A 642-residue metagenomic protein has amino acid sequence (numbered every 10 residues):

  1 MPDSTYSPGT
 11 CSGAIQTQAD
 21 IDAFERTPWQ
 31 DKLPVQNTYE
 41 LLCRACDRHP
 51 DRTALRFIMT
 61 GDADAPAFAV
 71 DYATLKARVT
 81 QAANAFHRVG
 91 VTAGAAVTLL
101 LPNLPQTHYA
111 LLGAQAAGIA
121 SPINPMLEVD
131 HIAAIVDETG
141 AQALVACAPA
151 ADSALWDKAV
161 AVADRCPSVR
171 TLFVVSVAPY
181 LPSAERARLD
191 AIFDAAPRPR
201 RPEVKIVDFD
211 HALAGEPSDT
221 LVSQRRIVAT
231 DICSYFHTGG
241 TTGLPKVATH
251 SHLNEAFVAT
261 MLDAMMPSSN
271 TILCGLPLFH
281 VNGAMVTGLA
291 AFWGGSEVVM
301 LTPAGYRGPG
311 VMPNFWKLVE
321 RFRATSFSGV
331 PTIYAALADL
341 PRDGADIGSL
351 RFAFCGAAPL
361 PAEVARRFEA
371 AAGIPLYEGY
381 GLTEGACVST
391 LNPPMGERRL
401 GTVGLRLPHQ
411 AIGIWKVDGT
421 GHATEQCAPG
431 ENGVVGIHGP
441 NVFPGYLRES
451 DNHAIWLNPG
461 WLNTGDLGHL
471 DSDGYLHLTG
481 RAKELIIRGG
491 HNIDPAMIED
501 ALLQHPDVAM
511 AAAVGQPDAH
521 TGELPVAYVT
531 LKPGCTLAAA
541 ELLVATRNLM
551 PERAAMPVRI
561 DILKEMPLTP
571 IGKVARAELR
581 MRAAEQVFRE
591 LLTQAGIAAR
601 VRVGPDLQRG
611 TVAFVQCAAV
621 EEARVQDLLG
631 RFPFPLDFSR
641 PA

Functional and structural regions predicted by a protein language model:
P2-S7, I119-F209, L636-R640: Structural core segment of the AMP-binding/adenylate-forming
P34, D51-L104, H108-L111, E128-A133 (+2 more regions): Conserved AMP-binding/adenylate-forming core of the ANL superfamily
V35, P50-T53, P179, E185-A187 (+3 more regions): Conserved pre-ATP/AMP-binding loop-to-beta segment of ANL
F68-A73, Q224-R226, C233-F257: Conserved AMP-binding A3 loop
K76-Q81, D210-T220, A229, A248-S269 (+2 more regions): Conserved structural elements of the adenylate-forming
L127-I135, L144-P149, E320, F327 (+8 more regions): AMP-binding/adenylate-forming catalytic core of the ANL superfamily
A256-C274, F279-T325, L340: Conserved AMP-binding/adenylation subdomain of ANL enzymes
L301, R351-G356, L360-G379, T383-L476 (+2 more regions): Conserved AMP-binding/adenylate-forming
